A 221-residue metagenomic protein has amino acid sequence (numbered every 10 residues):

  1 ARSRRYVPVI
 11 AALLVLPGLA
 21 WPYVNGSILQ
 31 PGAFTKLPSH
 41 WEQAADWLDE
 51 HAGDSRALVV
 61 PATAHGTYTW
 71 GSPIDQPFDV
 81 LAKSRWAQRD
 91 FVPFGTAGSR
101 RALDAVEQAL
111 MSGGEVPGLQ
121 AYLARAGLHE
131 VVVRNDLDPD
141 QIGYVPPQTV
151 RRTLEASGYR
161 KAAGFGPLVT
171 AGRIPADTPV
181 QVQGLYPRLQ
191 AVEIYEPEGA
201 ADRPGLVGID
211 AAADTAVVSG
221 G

Functional and structural regions predicted by a protein language model:
A1-V9: Membrane-interface junctions at the ends of membrane-embedded or membrane-associated helices
V9-G221: Extracytoplasmic
